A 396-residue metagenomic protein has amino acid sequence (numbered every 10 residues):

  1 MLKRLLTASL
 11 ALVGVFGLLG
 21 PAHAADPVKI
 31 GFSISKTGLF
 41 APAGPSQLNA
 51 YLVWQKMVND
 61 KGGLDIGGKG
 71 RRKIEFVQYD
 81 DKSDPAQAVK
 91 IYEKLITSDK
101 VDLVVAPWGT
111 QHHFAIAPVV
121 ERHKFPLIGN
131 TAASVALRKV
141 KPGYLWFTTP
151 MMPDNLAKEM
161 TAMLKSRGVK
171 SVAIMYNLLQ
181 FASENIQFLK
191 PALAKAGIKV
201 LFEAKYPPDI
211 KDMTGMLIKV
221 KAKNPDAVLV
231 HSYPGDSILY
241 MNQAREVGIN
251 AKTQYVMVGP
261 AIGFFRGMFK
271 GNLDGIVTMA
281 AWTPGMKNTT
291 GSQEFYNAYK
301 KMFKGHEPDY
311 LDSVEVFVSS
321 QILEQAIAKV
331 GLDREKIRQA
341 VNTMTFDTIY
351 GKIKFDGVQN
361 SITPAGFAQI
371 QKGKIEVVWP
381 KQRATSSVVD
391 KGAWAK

Functional and structural regions predicted by a protein language model:
A8-G17: Bacterial N-terminal signal peptides
L18-A24: Sec/Tat signal peptide C-region and signal peptidase I cleavage site
A25, N49-F76, K195-G197: Signal peptide-proximal N-terminal region of secreted/periplasmic/extracellular or secretory-lumen proteins
G31-W54, Y79-P85, W108-Q111, M175-S183 (+2 more regions): Extracytoplasmic "Venus flytrap"
N49, T97-E203, K252-T278: Extracytoplasmic ligand/sensor domains, especially the bilobed periplasmic-binding protein
Q78-D102, A162-S166, D212-N224: Short, well-structured alpha-helical segments in soluble
M241-F317, I327, K381-A395: Extracellular/periplasmic periplasmic-binding protein-like sensory domains
K301-S313, S320, E324-V377: Segments of small-molecule ligand-sensing domains
